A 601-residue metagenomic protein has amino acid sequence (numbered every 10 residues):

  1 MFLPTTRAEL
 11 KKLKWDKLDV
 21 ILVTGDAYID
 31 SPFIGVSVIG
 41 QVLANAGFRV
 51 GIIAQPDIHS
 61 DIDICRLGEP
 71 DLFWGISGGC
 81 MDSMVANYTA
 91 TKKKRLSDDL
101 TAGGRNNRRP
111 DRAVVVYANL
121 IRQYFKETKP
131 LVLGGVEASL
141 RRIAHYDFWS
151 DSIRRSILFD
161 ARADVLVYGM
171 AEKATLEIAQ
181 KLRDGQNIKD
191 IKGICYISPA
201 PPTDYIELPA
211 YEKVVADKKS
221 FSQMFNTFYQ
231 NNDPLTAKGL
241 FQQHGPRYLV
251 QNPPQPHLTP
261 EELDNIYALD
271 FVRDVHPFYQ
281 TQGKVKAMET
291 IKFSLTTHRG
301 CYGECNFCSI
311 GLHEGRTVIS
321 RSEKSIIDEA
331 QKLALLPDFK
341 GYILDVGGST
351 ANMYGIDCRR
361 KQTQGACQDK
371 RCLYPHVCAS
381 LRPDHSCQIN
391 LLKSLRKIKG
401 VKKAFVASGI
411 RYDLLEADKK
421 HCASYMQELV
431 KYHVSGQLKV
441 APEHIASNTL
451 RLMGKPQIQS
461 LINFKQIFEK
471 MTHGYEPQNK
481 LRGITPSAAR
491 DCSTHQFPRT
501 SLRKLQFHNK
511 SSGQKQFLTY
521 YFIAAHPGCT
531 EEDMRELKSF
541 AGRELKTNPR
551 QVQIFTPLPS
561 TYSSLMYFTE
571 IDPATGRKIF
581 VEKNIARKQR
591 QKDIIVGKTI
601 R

Functional and structural regions predicted by a protein language model:
F2-T5, V215-Q255, E262, A268 (+2 more regions): Radical SAM enzyme core and accessory elements
L22, V38, D57-I58, K332-E476 (+2 more regions): Conserved SAM/AdoMet-binding glycine-rich loop
V23-Y28, Q282-S309, K340-Y342: N-terminal pre-triad scaffold of radical SAM enzymes
G35, A54-H244, L249-N252, P256 (+2 more regions): Glycine-rich beta-alpha loop elements in corrinoid/cobalamin-binding modules across cobalamin-dependent enzymes
H59, I188-S220, F225-N232, P246 (+6 more regions): Terminal amphipathic helices with adjacent charged low-complexity linkers/tails
D82-T91, L140-R142, E172-E177, P202 (+8 more regions): Flexible glycine/acidic-rich beta-alpha junction loops that bind and position SAM and/or redox cofactors in anaerobic
D164, I266, C301, I326 (+2 more regions): Conserved, mostly hydrophobic/aromatic
P201-T203, E476-S512: Intrinsic disorder/low-complexity segments
